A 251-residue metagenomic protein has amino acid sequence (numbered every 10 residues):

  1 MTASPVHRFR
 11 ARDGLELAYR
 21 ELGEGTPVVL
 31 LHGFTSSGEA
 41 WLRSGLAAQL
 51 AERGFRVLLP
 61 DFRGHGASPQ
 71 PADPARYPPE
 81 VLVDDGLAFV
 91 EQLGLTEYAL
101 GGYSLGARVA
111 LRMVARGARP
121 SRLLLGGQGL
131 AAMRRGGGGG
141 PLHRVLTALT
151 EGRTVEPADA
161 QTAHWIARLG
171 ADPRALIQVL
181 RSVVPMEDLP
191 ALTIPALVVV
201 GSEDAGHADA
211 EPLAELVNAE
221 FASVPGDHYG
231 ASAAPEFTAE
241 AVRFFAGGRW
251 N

Functional and structural regions predicted by a protein language model:
G25, G33-S37, S104, E203: Active-site glycine-rich loops that stabilize anionic/oxyanionic intermediates across multiple enzyme folds
T35-A47: The serine-hydrolase catalytic nucleophile loop
A48-P69: Conserved alpha/beta-hydrolase
E80-E97: Conserved acidic catalytic loop of the alpha/beta-hydrolase fold
R108-E151: Flexible "cap/lid" loop of the alpha/beta hydrolase fold
P173-L189, E203-G206: Active-site nucleophile elbow and catalytic-triad environment of alpha/beta-hydrolase enzymes
L192, V198-V200: Short beta-strand/loop motif that positions the catalytic acidic residue of the alpha/beta-hydrolase fold
V224-N251: Catalytic active-site module of serine/aspartate enzymes centered on a nucleophile-bearing elbow/loop
